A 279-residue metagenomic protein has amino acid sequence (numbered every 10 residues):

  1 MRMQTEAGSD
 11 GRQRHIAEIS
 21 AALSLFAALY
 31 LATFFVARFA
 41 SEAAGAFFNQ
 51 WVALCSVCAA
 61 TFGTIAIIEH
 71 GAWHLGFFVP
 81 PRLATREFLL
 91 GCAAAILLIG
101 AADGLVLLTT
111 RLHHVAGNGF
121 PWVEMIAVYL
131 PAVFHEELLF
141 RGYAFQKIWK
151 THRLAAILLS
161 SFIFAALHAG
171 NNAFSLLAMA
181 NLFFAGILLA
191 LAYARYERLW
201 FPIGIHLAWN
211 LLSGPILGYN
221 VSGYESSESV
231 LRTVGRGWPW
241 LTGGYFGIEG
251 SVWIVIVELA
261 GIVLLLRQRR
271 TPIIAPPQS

Functional and structural regions predicted by a protein language model:
M1-H74, G214-S279: N-terminal, membrane-interfacial amphipathic/helix-forming hydrophobic leader that caps and precedes the first
R2-Q4, F35-Q50, A72-T151: Juxtamembrane helix-loop-helix connectors linking adjacent transmembrane helices in multi-pass membrane enzymes
G8-L23, A43-W51, P80-F88, C92 (+6 more regions): Hydrophobic, aromatic-rich alpha-helical transmembrane segments and their membrane-interface anchor motifs
I19-L31, L54-F62, F88-G100, I126-Y129 (+7 more regions): Alpha-helical transmembrane spans of integral membrane proteins, capturing the lipid-embedded, hydrophobic core of TM
L23-L29, L107-R111, H152-L159, V230: Short acidic/polar alpha-helix capping motifs at helix-coil junctions
W122-Q278: Transmembrane helix-loop-helix hairpins at the membrane interface of multi-pass integral membrane proteins
